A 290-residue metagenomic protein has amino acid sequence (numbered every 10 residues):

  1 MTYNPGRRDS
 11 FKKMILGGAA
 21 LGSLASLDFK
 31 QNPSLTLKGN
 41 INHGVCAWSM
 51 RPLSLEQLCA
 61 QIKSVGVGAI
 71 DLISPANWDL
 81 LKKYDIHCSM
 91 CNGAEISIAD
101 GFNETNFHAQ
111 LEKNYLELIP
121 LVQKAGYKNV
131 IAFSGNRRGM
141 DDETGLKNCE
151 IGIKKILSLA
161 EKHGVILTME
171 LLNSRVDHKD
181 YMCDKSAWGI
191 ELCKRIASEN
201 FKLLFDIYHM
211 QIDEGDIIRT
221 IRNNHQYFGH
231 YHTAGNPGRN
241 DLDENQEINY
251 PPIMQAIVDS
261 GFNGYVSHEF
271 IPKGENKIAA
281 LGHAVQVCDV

Functional and structural regions predicted by a protein language model:
T2-N42, A47-K63, G126-N129, C183-F205 (+1 more regions): Histidine-acidic metal/acid-base catalytic patches
M14-L16, S23-S26, L37, E104-K202 (+1 more regions): Active-site acidic/histidine proton-transfer and metal-coordination neighborhood in alpha/beta enzyme cores
S34-C46, M90-G101, G135-R137: N-terminal small/glycine-rich loop or linker at the start of catalytic domains across soluble metabolic enzymes
S49-R51, S74-A76, A94-I96, N136-R138 (+4 more regions): Active-site-proximal loop/turn and secondary-structure-junction residues that shape catalytic pockets, frequently
L58-N77: Catalytic domains of carbohydrate-active enzymes, especially glycoside hydrolases
W78-K82: Active-site-adjacent beta->alpha loops and helix N-cap segments on the catalytic face of soluble alpha/beta enzymes
I86-Y115: Mid-chain, structured segments of secreted extracytoplasmic proteins
